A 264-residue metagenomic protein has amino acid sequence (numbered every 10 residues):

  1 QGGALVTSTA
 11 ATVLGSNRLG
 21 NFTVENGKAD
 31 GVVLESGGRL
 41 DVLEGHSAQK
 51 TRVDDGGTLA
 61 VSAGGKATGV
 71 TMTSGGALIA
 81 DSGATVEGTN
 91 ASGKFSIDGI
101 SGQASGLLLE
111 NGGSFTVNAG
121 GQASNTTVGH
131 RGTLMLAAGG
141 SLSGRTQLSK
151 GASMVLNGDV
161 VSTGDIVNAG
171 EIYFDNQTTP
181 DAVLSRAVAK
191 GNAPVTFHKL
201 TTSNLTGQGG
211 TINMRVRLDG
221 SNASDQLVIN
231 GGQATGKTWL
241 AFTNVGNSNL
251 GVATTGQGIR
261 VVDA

Functional and structural regions predicted by a protein language model:
Q1-A10, S74-I79, G83: Repeat-associated, polar segments at repeat-unit boundaries in modular proteins
T9-T23, Q49, D54, T68 (+3 more regions): Disulfide-bonded cysteine-rich modules in secreted/extracellular proteins, activating on the conserved Cys frameworks
L14-N17, G69, T73, D81-N90 (+4 more regions): Extracellular beta-solenoid/beta-roll
G27-D30, A48, A67, G102-S105 (+1 more regions): Short, recurring structural edge motifs at helix starts
G57-T58, G76, G113: Consensus positions within tandem repeat domains that build extended binding/scaffold surfaces
